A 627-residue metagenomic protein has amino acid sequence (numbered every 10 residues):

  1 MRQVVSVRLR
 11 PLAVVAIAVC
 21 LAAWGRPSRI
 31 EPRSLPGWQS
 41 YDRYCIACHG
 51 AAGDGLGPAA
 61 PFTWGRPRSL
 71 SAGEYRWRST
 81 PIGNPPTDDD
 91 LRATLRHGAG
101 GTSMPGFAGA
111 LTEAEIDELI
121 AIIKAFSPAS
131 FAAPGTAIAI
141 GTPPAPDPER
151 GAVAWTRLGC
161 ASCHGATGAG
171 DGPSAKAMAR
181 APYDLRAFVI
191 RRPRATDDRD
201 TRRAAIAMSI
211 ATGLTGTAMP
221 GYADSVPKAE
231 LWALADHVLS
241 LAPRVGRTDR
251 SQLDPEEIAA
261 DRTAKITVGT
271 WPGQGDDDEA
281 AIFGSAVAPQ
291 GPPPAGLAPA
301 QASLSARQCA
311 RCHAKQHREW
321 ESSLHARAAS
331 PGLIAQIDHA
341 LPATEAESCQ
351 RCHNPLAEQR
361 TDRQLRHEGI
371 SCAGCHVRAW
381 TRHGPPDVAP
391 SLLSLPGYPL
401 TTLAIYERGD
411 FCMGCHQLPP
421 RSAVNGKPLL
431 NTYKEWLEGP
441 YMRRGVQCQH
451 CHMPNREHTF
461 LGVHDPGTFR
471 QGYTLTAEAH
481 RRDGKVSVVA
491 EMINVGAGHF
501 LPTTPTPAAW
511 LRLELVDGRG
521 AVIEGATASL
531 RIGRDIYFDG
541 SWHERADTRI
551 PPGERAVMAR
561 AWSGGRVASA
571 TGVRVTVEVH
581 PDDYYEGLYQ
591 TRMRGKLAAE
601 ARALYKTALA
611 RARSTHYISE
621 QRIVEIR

Functional and structural regions predicted by a protein language model:
Q3-L12: Bacterial N-terminal signal peptides that target proteins for export
A13-A22: Bacterial N-terminal signal peptides
W24-S40, A129-T156, T248-S251, F283-A302 (+2 more regions): Electrostatic cytochrome c docking/interface patches
R26-R29, P58, F62-G83, D90-T94 (+4 more regions): Sequence context of c-type cytochrome heme-c attachment sites
E31-A51, P144-A169, A175-K176, A298-R307 (+3 more regions): Sequence/structural segment immediately N-terminal to covalent heme-attachment motifs in c-type and related
W38-G65, G101, F126-F131, V153-R180 (+6 more regions): Periplasmic/extracellular electron-transfer cofactor-ligation site, primarily the c-type cytochrome heme-c attachment
F62-I123, K176-A242, A346, C352-H353 (+2 more regions): Extracytoplasmic electron-transfer domains, predominantly the class I c-type cytochrome c fold
D362, P420, Y433, L437-G445 (+2 more regions): Short, conserved sequence motifs used for protein processing/export or organelle targeting and for catalysis
